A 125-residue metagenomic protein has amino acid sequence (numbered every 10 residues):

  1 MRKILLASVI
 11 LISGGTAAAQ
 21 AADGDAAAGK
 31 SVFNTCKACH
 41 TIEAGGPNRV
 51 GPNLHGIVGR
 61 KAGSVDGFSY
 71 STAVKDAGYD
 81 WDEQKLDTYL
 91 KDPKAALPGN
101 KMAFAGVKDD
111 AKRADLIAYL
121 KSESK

Functional and structural regions predicted by a protein language model:
M1-Q20: Gram-negative bacterial Sec-dependent N-terminal signal peptides
A17-F33, A44: Electrostatic cytochrome c docking/interface patches
N34-I42, L116: The canonical Cys-X-X-Cys-His
H40-G46, G59-R60: Detector for the c-type heme attachment site
N48-N53: Short cysteine/histidine-rich zinc-coordinating motifs and their immediately flanking basic loops
I57, K61-S64, P93-L97: A short secondary-structure junction motif
S64-Q84: Short Fe-S-cluster ligation motifs
D80-K125: C-terminal capping alpha-helices of c-type cytochrome domains
